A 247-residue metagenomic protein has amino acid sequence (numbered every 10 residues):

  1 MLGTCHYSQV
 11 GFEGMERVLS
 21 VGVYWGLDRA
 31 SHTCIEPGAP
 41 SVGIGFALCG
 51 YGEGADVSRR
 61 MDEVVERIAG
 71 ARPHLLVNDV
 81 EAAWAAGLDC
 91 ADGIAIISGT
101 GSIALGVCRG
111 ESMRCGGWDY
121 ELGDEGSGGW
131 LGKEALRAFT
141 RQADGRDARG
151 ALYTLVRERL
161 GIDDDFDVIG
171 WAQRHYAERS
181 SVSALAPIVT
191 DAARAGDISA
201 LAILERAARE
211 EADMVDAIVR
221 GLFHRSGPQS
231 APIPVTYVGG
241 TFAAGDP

Functional and structural regions predicted by a protein language model:
M1-S41, E66-A69, A86-I94, R137-P247: ATP-binding/phosphotransfer module of carbohydrate and carboxylate kinases, centering on a glycine-rich
G22, L48-Y51: Membrane helical hairpin/interfacial module
S41-A47, V77: Glycine- and acidic-rich phosphate- and metal-coordinating loops
C49, W118-Y120, I169-G170, G240: Flexible, active-site-adjacent loop/turn segments at secondary-structure boundaries
Y51-R149: Phosphate-binding/catalytic loop of phosphoryl-transfer enzymes
